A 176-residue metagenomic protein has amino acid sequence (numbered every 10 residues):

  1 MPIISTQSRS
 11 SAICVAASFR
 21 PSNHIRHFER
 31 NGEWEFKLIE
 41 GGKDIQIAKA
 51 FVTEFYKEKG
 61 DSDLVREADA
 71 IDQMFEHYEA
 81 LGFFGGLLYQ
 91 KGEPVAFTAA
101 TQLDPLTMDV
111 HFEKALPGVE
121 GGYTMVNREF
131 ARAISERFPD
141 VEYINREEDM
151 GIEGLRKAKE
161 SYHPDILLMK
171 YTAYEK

Functional and structural regions predicted by a protein language model:
M1-G60: Acyltransferase donor/substrate-recognition loop-hinge adjacent to the catalytic core
R20, D44-I47, A70, G122 (+1 more regions): Short amphipathic alpha-helical segments
H24, F51, A70-M74, E129-F130 (+1 more regions): Short, hydrophobic/aromatic alpha-helical segments in well-folded domains
N31-G32, L81, D140: Structured helix-beta-strand junction loops
G42-Q46, V65, D149, E153: An alpha-helix initiation/capping motif
Q46-P94: Short, conserved active-site entrance elements at the starts or edges of catalytic domains
F84-E175: Aromatic (often tryptophan-rich) hydrophobic motifs at membrane interfaces
